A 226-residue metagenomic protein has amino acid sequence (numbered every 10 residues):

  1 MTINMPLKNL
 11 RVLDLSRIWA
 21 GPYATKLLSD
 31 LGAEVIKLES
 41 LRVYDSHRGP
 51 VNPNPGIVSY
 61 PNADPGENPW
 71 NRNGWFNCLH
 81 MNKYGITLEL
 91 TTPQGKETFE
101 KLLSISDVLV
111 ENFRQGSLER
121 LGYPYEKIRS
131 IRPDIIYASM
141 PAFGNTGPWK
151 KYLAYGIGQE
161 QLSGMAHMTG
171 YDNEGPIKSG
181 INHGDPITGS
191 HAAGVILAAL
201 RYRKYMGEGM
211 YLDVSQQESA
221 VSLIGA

Functional and structural regions predicted by a protein language model:
M1-Y205, Y211: N-terminal helix-loop segment corresponding to the beta1-alpha1 unit of nucleotide/adenylate-binding folds
G209-Q217: Beta-strand segments within the central parallel beta-sheet cores of soluble alpha/beta enzyme folds
V221-A226: Active-site-adjacent elements of ketosynthase-type condensing enzymes
